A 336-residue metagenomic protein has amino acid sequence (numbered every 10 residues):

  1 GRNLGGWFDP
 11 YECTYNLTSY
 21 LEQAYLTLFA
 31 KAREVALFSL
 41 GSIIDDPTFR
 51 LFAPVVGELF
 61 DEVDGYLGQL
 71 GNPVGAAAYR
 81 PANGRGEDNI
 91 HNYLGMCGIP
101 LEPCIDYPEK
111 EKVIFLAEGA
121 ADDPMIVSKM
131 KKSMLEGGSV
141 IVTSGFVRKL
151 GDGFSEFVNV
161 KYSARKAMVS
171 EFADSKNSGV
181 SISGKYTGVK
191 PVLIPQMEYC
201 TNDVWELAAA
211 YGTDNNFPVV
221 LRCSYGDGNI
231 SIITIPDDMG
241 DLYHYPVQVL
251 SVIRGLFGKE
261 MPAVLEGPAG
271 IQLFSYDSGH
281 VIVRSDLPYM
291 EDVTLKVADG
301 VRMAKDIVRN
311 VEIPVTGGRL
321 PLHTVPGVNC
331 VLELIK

Functional and structural regions predicted by a protein language model:
G1-P100, A209, I232-T234, G240-Y243: Hydrophobic targeting/anchoring helices
T27, A76, I114, V283 (+1 more regions): Hydrophobic, well-ordered secondary-structure elements that form the walls of internal hydrophobic environments
R33, E111-I114: Conserved acidic residues
I43-I44, E109-E111, K149-L150: Short secondary-structure capping/turn micro-motifs that flank functional sites
H91, L101, I105-Y107, A117-K336: A conserved amphipathic helix/loop scaffold that creates a polar/acidic microenvironment used either to coordinate
